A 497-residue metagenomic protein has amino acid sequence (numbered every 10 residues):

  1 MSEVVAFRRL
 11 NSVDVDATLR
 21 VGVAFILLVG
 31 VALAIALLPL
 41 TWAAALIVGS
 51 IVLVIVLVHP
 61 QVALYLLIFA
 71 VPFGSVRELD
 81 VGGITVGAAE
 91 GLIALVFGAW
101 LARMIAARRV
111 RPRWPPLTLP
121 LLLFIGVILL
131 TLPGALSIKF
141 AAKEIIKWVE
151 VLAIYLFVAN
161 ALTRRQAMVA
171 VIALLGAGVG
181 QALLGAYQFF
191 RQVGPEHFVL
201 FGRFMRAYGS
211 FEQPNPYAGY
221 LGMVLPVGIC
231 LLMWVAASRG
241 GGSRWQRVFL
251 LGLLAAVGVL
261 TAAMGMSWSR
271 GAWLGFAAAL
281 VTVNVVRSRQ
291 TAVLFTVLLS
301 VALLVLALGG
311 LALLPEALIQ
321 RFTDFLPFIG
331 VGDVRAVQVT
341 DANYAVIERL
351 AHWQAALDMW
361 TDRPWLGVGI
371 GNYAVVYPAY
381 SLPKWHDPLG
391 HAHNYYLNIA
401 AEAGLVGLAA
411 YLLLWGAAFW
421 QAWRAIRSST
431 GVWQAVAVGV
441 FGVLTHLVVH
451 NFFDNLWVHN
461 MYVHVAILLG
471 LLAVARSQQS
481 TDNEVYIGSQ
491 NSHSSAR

Functional and structural regions predicted by a protein language model:
M1-I35, V48-I55, V96-F97, L122-P133 (+10 more regions): Alpha-helical transmembrane segments of multi-pass inner-membrane proteins
V29, A277-L280, V438-N491, R497: Transmembrane alpha-helices of multi-pass inner-membrane enzymes
I35-L38, L79-G83, P133-K143, A262-S267 (+1 more regions): Membrane-interface helix caps and helix-loop-helix hairpins in membrane proteins
P39-W42, G83-G91, K143-E144, G209-V224 (+4 more regions): Membrane-interface micro-motifs in multi-pass membrane enzymes
V54-E144, V149: N-terminal hydrophobic segments of proteins, predominantly signal-anchor/transmembrane helices of inner/organellar
P72-V81, V199-S210, I347, A351 (+1 more regions): Juxtamembrane membrane-water interface segments that cap and precede transmembrane helices
P195, V337-A403: Long extracytoplasmic/lumenal interhelical loops at the membrane interface of multi-pass membrane proteins
F201-Y208, F276, L308-W353, P378: Flexible juxtamembrane loops connecting transmembrane helices in multi-pass membrane enzymes that build or modify
